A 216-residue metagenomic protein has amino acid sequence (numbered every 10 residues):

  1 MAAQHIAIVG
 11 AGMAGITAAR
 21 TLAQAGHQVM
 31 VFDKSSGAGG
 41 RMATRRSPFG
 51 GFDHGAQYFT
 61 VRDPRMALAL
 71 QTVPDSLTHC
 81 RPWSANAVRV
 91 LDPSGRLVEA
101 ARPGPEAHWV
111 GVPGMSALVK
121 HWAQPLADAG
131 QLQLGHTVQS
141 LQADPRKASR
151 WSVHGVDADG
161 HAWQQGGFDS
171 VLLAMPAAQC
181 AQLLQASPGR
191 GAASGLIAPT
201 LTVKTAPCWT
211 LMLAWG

Functional and structural regions predicted by a protein language model:
Q4-F32: N-terminal Rossmann-like FAD-binding beta1-loop-alpha1 element of flavoenzymes
T21, T44-R89: N-terminal FAD cofactor-binding segment of flavoenzymes
A23-P48: Glycine-rich FAD pyrophosphate-binding loop
D33, F59, W122, L172-A174 (+1 more regions): Generic structural signal for small/hydrophobic residues in well-ordered secondary structure, especially within
G39, F49-F52, Q164-G216: Central helical "cap/lid" subdomain
Y58-M66, L97-Q124: Short beta-strand to alpha-helix junction loop
W122-L132: A structural motif corresponding to the C-terminal end of an alpha-helix and its immediate exit/capping segment
L134-W151: A conserved short coil-to-beta-strand element within the FAD-binding core of flavoproteins
